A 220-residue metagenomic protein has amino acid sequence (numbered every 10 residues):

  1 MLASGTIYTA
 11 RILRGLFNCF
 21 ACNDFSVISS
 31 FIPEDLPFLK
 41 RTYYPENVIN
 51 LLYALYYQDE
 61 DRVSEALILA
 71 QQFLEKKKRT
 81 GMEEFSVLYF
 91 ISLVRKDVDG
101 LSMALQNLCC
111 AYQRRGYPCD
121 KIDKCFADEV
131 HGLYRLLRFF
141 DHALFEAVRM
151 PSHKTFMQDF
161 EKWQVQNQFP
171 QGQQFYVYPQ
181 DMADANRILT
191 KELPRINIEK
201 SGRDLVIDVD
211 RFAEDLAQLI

Functional and structural regions predicted by a protein language model:
M1-C119: Eukaryote-skewed repeat-based solenoidal scaffolds used as protein-protein interaction platforms, primarily
G81, F85, S102-Y117, K121-I220: Terminal, non-catalytic domain-edge segments
